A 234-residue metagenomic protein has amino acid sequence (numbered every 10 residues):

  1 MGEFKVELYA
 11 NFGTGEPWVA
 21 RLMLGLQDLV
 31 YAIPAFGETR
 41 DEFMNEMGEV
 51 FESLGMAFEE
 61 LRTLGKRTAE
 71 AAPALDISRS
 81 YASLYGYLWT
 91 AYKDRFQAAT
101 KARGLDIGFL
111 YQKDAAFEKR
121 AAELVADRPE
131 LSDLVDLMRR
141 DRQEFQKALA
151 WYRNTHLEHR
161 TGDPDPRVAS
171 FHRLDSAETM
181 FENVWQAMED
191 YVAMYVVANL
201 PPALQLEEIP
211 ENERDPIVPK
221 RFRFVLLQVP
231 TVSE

Functional and structural regions predicted by a protein language model:
M1-E49, K66-G86, Q97-E234: Acidic, Ser/Thr/Gly/Pro-rich intrinsically disordered interaction regions
V50, A57-E60, L64, L84 (+1 more regions): Small-residue hotspots
